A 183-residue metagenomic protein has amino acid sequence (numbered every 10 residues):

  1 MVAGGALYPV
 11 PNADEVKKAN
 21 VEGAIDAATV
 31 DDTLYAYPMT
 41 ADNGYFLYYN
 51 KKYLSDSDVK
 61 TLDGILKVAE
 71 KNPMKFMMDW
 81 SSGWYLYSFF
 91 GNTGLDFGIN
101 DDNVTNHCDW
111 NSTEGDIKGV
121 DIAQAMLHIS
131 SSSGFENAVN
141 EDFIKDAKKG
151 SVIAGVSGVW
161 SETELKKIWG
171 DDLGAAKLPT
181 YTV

Functional and structural regions predicted by a protein language model:
M1-A6, D58-V68, S82-F89, K118-A125 (+4 more regions): Stable alpha-helical elements in mature extracytoplasmic
M1-Y45, S57, A176: Hinge/lid segment of periplasmic solute-binding proteins
T33-Y45, G64-N111, V152: Extracytoplasmic/periplasmic solute-binding protein
M39-T40, N50, D79-S81, G158-V159 (+1 more regions): Active-site-proximal beta-strand/loop segments in catalytic clefts of secreted hydrolases
L47-K52, V183: A bilobed periplasmic-binding-protein/Venus flytrap-type ligand-binding module shared by bacterial periplasmic
K52-K60, D96: Short helix-loop capping/hinge motifs at secondary-structure junctions, enriched in acidic/polar residues
T105-A138: Glycine-centered hinge/linker elements that transmit conformational signals in sensory and ligand-binding systems
I129-V183: Extracytoplasmic/periplasmic substrate-binding proteins
